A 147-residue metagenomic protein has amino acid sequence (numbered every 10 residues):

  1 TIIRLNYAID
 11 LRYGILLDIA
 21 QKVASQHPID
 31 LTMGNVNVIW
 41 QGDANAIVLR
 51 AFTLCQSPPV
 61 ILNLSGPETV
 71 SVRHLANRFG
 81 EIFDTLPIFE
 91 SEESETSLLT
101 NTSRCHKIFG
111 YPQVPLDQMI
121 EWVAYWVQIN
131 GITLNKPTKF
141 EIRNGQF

Functional and structural regions predicted by a protein language model:
T1-D43, F79: NAD(P)-dependent short-chain dehydrogenase/reductase
L31-G34, I39-F147: C-terminal substrate-binding subdomain of Rossmann-fold SDR/epimerase-dehydratase oxidoreductases
